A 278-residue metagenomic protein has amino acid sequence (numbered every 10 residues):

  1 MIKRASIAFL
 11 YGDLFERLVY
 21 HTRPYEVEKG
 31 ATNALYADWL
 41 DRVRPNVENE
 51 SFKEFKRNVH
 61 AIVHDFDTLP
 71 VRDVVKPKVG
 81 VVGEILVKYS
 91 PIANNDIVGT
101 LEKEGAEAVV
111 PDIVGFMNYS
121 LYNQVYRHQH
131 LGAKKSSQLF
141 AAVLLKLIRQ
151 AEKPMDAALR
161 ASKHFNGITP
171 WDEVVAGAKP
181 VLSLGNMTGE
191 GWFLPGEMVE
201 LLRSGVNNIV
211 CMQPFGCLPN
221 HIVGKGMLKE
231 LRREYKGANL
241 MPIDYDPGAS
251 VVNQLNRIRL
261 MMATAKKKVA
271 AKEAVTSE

Functional and structural regions predicted by a protein language model:
M1-E278: An N-terminal assembly and electron-transfer interface module characteristic of large anaerobic redox and radical
